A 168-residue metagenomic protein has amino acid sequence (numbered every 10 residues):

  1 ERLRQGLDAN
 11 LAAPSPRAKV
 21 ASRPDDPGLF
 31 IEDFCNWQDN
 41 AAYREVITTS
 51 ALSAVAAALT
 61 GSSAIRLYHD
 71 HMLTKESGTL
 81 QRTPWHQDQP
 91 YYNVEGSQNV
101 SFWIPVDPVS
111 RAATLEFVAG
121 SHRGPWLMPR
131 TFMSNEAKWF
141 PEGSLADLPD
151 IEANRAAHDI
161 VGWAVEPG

Functional and structural regions predicted by a protein language model:
E1-W85, P90-N93: Non-heme Fe(II)-dependent double-stranded beta-helix
T49-S53, N99, M133: A structural signal for well-ordered alpha-helical scaffolds and beta->alpha junctions
L52, S77-T79, P108-R111, R123: Short, charged/polar surface micro-motifs in flexible loops or helix N-caps
D70, V100, A113: Change "...and in nucleic-acid phosphodiester-cleaving endonucleases..." to "...and in nucleic-acid processing enzymes
H71, Q87, I104-P108, F117-A119: Short, structured patches in soluble enzyme cores that scaffold and shape functional sites
T83-P84, Q98, A157: Short, glycine/acidic-rich beta->alpha junctions
N93-S110, A164-P167: Short, conserved beta-strand element in jelly-roll/cupin
R111-G168: Double-stranded beta-helix
